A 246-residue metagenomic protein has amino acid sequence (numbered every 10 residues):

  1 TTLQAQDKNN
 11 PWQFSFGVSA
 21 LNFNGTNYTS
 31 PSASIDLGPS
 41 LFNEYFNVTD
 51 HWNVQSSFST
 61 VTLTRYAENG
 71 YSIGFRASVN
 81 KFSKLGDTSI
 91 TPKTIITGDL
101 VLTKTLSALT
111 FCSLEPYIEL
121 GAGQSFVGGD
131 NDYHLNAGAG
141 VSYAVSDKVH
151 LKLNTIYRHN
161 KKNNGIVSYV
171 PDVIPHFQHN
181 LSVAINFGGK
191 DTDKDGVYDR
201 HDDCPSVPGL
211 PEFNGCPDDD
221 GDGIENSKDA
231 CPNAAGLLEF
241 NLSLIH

Functional and structural regions predicted by a protein language model:
A5-P11, N69-G70, P92, S107-E115 (+3 more regions): Short loop/turn motifs that connect adjacent beta-strands in outer-membrane beta-barrel proteins
A5-T64: Short glycine/proline- and aromatic-enriched beta-strand/turn motifs that initiate or cap beta-hairpins
N9, G25-T29, S146-Y198: Predominantly the C-terminal beta-signal and adjacent terminal strand-loop region of outer-membrane beta-barrel
N10-W12, Q55-S59, P92-G98, L114 (+2 more regions): Residues that define the transmembrane beta-barrel architecture of outer-membrane proteins
F16-V18, V61-R65, G98-K104, L120-Q124 (+3 more regions): Residues on the lipid-exposed face of transmembrane beta-strands in outer-membrane beta-barrel proteins
T26-A33, L85-T91, G129-L135, N163-P171: Outer-membrane beta-barrel translocator domains and adjoining extracellular loop/strand segments of Gram-negative
T64-H134: Gram-negative (and chloroplast) outer-membrane scaffold detector with strong preference for beta-barrel transmembrane
F187-I245: Extracellular calcium-associated, cysteine-rich motifs in secreted modular proteins
